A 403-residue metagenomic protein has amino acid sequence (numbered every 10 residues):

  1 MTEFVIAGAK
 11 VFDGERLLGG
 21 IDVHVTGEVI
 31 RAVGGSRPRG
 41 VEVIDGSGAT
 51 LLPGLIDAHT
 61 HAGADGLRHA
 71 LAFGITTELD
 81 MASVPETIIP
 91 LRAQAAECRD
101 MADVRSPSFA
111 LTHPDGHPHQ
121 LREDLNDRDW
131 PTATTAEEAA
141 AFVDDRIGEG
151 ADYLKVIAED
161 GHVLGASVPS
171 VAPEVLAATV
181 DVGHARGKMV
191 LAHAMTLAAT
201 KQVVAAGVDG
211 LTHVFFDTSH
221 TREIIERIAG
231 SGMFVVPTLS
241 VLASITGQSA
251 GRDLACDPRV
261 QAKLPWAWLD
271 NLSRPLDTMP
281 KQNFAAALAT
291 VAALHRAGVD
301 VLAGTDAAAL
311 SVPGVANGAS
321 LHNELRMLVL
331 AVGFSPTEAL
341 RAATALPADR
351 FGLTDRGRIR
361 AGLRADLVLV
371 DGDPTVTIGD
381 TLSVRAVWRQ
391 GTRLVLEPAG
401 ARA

Functional and structural regions predicted by a protein language model:
M1-V5, K10-L52, A401: Histidine-rich, glycine-flanked metal-binding segment
F4-I6, R37-T76, M81: Replace "His-x-His-based motif
A9, A345, A361-A403: C-terminal cap of metal-dependent C-N hydrolases
P53-G63, G183, M189-M195: Histidine-centered catalytic micro-motifs
L67-M189, I224, A229-K263: Divalent-metal coordination cores built from histidine and acidic residues
A185, N271-T278, F284-V370: His/Asp/Glu-enriched, well-ordered alpha-helical/loop segment that forms or immediately abuts the divalent-metal
T200-G207, V241-R259, R296-A297, T305-M327 (+1 more regions): Histidine/acidic-residue-rich catalytic or RNA/ligand-binding cores of hydrolases and nuclease-related proteins
V204-L211, G230-F234, G298-D300: Glycine-enriched alpha-helix->loop->beta-strand junction motifs that scaffold or abut catalytic
